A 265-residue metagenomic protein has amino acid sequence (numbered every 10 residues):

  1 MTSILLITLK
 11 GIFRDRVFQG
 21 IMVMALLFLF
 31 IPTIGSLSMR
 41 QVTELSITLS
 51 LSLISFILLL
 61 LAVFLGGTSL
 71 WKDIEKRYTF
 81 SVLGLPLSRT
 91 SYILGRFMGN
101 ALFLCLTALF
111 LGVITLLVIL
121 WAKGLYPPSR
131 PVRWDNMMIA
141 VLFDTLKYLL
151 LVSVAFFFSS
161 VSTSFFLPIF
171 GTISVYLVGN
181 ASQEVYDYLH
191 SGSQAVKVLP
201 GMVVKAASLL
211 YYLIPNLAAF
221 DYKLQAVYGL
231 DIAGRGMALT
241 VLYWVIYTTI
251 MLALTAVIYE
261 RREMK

Functional and structural regions predicted by a protein language model:
M1-G20: Aromatic- and glycine-rich beta-strand/loop motifs that create alpha-glucan
I21-A25, R96-F97, L104-C105, S153 (+2 more regions): Residue-level recognition of transmembrane alpha-helices in multi-pass small-molecule transporters/permeases
L29-S69, L94-S162, G201, S208 (+2 more regions): Secretory targeting signals
S36-R40, V161, I169-V257: Terminal transmembrane helical anchor/hairpin motif
L59-G66, T79, I114, V154 (+4 more regions): Hydrophobic/aromatic residues in alpha-helical transmembrane segments
T90-I93, F97, Y259: Alpha-helix N-cap/helix-start motif at helix boundaries, enriched for small hydrophobics
L167, R261-K265: Short cytosolic juxtamembrane segments of multi-pass membrane proteins
